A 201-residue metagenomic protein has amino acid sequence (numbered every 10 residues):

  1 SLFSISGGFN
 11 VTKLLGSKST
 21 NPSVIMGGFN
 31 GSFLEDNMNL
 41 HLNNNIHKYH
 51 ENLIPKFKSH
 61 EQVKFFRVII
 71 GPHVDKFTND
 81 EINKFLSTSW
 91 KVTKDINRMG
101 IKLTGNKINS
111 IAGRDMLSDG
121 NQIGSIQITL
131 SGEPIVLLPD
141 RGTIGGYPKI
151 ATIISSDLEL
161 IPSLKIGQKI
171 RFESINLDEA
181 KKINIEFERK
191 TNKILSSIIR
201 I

Functional and structural regions predicted by a protein language model:
S1-I201: Conserved "landmark" site that anchors the functional core of diverse proteins
